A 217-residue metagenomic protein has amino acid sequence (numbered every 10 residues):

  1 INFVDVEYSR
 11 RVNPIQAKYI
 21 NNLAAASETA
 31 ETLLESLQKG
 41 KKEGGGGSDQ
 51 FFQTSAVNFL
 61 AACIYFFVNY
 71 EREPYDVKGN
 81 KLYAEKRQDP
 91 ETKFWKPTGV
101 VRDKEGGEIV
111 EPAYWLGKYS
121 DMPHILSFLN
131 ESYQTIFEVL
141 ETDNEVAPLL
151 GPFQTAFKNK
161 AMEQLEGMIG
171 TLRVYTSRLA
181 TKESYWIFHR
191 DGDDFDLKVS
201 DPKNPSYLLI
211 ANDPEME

Functional and structural regions predicted by a protein language model:
I1-E217: P-loop NTPase motor domains
